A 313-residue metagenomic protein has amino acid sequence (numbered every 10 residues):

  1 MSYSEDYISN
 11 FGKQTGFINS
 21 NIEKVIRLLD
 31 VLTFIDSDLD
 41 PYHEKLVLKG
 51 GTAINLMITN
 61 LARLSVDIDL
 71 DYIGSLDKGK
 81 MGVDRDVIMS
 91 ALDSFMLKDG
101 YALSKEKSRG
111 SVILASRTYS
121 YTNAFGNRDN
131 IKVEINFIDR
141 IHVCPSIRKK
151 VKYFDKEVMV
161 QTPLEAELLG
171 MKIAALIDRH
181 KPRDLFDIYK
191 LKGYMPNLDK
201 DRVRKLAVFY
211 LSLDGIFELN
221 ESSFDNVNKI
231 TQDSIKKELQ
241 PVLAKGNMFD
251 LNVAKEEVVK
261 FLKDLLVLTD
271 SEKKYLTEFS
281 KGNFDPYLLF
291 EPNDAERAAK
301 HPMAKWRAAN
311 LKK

Functional and structural regions predicted by a protein language model:
M1-L46, L56-L64, I68, Y72-K313: Structured mid-to-C-terminal alpha-helical surface segments
L48-T52: Glycine-rich beta-strand-to-loop/alpha-helix junction loops that act as flexible
